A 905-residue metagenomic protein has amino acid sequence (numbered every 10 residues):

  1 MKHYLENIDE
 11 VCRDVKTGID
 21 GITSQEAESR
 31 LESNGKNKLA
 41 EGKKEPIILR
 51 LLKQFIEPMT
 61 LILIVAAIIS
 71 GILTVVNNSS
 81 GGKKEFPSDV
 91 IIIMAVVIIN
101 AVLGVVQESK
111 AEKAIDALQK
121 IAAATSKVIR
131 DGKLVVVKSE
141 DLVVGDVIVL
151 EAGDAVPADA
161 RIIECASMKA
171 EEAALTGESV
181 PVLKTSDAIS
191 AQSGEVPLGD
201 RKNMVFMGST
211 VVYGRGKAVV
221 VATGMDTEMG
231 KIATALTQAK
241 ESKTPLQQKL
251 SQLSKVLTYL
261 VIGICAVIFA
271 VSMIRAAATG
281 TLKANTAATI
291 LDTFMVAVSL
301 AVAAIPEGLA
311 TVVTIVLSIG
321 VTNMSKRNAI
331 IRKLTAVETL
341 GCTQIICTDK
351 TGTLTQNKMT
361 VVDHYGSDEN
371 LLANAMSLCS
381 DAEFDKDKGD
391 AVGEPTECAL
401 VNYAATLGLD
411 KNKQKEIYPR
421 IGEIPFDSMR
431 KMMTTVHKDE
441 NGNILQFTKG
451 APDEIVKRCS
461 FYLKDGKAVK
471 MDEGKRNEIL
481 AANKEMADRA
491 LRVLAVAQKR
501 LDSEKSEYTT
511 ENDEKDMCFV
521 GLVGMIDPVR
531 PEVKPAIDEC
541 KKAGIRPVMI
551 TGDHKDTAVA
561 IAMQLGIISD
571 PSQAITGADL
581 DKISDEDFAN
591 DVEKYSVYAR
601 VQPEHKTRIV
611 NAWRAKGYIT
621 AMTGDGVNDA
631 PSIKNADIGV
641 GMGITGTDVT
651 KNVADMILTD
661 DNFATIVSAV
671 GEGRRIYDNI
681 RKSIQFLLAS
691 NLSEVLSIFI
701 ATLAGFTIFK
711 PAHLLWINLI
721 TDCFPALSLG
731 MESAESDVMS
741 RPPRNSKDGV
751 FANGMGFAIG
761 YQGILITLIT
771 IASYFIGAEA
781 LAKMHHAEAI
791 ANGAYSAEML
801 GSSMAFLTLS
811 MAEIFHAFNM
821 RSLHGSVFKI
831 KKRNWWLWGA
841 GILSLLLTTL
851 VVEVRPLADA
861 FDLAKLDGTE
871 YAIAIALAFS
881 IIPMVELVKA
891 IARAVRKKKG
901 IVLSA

Functional and structural regions predicted by a protein language model:
M1-P743, D748-F751, I764, F806 (+1 more regions): Conserved cytosolic headpiece of P-type ATPases
L150-E151, L781, S810: Short N-terminal signal/transit or membrane-insertion segments and the immediately adjacent low-complexity/disordered
I268, T767-E779: Transmembrane alpha-helix/helix-exit interface in multi-pass inner-membrane proteins
S693-E694, A758-T770: Core segments of transmembrane alpha-helices that mediate helix-helix packing or line hydrophobic substrate/ligand
T702-K710, I776-L800: Helix-coil boundary and interhelical linker segments in multi-pass alpha-helical membrane proteins
T721, L800-A817: Generic alpha-helical transmembrane segments
N745-I764, A794-M804: Membrane-water interface at loop-to-transmembrane-helix junctions
M820: A C-terminal functional module that forms or caps the active site or interfaces directly with catalytic machinery
